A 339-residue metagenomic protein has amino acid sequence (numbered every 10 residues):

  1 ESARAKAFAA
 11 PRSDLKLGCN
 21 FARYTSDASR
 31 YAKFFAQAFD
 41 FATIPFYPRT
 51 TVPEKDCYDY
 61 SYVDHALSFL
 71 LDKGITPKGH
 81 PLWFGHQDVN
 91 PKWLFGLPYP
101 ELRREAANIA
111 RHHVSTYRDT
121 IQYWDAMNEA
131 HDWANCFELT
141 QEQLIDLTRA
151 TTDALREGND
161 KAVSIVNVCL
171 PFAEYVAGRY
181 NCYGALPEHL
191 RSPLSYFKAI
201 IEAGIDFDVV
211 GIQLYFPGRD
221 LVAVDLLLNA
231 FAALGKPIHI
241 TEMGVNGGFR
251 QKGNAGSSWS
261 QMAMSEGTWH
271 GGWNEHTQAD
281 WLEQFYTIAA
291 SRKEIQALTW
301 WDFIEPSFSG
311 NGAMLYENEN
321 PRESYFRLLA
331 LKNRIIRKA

Functional and structural regions predicted by a protein language model:
E1-Y24, Q37, K338-A339: Mature N-terminal, pre-catalytic/accessory segment of carbohydrate-active enzymes
P11, L15-A22, A126, L147-H189 (+2 more regions): Aromatic-lined carbohydrate-recognition surfaces of secreted/lumenal glycan-active proteins
P11-R12, S29-F39, S61-T76, V114-D119 (+4 more regions): Acidic (Asp/Glu)-rich catalytic clusters
N20-Y31, R49-S61, G85-D88, H131-A134 (+4 more regions): Acidic-and-aromatic substrate-binding clefts and catalytic sites of carbohydrate-active enzymes
A22-A36, R103-H113, L186-I201, A223-V224 (+1 more regions): Short, acidic/polar
A36-R49, Y117, I121-Q122, N128 (+3 more regions): Aromatic- and acid-rich polysaccharide-binding/catalytic face of secreted or lumenal carbohydrate-active enzymes
Q37, F41-E54, V63-A173: Substrate-binding cleft and catalytic face of glycoside hydrolase catalytic domains, especially the flexible beta-alpha
P53, F95, L102, T116 (+6 more regions): Aromatic-rich peripheral "rim/lid" segments of glycoside hydrolase catalytic domains that contact and position glycan
